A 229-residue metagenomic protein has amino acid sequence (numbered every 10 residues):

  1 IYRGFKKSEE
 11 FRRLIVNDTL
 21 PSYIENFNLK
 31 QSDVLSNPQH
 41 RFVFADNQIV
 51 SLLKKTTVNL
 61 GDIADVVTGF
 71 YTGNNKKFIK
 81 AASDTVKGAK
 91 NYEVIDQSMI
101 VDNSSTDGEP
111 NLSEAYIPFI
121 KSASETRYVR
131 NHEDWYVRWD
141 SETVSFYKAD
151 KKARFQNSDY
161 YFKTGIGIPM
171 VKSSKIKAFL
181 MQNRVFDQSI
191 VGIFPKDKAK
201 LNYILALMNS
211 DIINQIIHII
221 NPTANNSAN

Functional and structural regions predicted by a protein language model:
R3, K7-S8, Y23, D33-S36 (+2 more regions): Polybasic, glycine- and aromatic-enriched phosphate-binding surface used to engage nucleic acids
R13-L14: Basic, amphipathic N-terminal segments
N26-F27: Surface polyanion/phosphate-binding segment centered on an Asp-His-Pro turn
